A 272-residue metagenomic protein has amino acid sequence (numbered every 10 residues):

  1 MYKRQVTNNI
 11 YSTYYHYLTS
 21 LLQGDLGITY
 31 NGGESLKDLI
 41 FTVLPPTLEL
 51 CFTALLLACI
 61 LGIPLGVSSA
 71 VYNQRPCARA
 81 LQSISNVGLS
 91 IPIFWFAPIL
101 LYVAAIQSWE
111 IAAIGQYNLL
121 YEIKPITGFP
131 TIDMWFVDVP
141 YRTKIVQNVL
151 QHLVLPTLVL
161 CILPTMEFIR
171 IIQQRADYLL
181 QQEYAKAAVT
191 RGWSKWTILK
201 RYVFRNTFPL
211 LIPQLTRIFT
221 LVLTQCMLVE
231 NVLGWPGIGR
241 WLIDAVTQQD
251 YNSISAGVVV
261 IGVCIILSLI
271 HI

Functional and structural regions predicted by a protein language model:
M1-Q5, H271-I272: Conserved small/polar residues in nucleotide/adenosyl-binding loops
K3-Q23, P125-W135, L233-T247: Short hydrophobic, aromatic-rich alpha-helical segments embedded in or entering the lipid bilayer of multi-pass
V6-I63: An internal, D/E-rich "acidic patch" concept
I10-L26, L36, I40, A80-V87 (+6 more regions): Hydrophobic alpha-helical segments of integral membrane proteins, encompassing both true transmembrane helices
H16-T19, L101, L160, E230: Generic alpha-helical structural context detector
L44-P45, T53, L57-P76, T131-D133 (+1 more regions): Alpha-helical transmembrane segments of integral membrane proteins, especially multi-pass inner/plasma-membrane
L65-L101: Cytoplasmic-entry segments and transmembrane alpha-helices of multi-pass inner-membrane transporters
N86-P156: Generic hydrophobic transmembrane alpha-helix motif, especially the helices
